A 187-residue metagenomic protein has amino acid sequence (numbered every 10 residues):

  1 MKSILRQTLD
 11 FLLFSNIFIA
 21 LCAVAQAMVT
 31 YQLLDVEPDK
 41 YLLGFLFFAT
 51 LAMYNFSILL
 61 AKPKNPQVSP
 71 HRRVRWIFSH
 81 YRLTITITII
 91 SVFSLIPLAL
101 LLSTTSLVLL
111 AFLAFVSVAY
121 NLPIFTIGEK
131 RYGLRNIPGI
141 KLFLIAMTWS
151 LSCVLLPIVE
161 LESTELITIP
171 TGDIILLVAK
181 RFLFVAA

Functional and structural regions predicted by a protein language model:
K2-I19, K64-I87, Y120-M147: Interhelical loop and helix-boundary elements at the membrane-water interface of polytopic inner-membrane proteins
L21-A25, I87-S94, L144-L155: Core segments of transmembrane alpha-helices that mediate helix-helix packing or line hydrophobic substrate/ligand
V24-M28, L46-L59, V92-S94, A114-L122: Central hydrophobic cores of alpha-helical transmembrane segments in multi-pass inner-membrane proteins across all
M28-Y41, L100-L101: Short, hydrophobic transmembrane alpha-helix segments
D35-F56, A111-V116, T168-A187: Membrane-embedded alpha-helical segments that form the functional core of polytopic membrane enzymes, especially those
L43-R75: Glycine/small-residue-rich interface belts in oligomeric ring/scaffold proteins and their assembly partners
I85-I127: Transmembrane helix-loop-helix
L142-A187: Functional transmembrane core segments of multi-pass inner-membrane proteins
